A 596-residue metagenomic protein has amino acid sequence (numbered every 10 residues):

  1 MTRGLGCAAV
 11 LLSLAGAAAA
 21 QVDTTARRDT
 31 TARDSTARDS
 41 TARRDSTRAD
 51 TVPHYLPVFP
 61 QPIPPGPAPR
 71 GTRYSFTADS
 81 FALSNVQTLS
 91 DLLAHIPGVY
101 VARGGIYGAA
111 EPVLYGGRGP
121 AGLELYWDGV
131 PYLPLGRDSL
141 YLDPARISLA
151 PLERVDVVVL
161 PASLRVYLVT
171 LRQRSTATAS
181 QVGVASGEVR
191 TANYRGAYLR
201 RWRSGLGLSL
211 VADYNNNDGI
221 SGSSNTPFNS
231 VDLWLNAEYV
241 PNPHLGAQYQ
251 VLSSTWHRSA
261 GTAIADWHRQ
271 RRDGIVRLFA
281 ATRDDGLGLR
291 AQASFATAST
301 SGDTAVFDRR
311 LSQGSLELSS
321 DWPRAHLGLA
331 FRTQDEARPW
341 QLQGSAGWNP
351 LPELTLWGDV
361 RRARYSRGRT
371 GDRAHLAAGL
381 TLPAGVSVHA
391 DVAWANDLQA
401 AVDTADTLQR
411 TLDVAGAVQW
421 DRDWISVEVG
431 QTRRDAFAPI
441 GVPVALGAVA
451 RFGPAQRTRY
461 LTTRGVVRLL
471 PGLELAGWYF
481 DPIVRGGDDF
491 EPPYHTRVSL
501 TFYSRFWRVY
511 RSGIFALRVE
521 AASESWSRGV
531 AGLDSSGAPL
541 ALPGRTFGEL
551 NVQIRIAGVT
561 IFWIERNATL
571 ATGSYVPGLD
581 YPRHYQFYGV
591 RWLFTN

Functional and structural regions predicted by a protein language model:
T24, T30, S35, S40 (+7 more regions): Coil residues (strongly favoring Ser/Thr
R38-S84, R172-A177: N-terminal periplasmic "start-of-domain" segments of outer-membrane beta-barrel proteins
V52-G66, R73, S90-P131: Extracytoplasmic beta-strand/coil segments of soluble accessory domains associated with Gram-negative outer-membrane
L93, V155, V166-V169: Non-catalytic regulatory/gating segments with a bias toward low-complexity or hydrophobic composition
V130-V159: Short acidic/polar hinge/loop motifs at secondary-structure boundaries that mediate gating or recognition
Q173-L199, G219-G222: Short strand-turn segments of transmembrane beta-barrel domains in outer membranes, especially the first one or two
I220-S224, N242-S315, D335-Q343, V360-G368 (+2 more regions): Flexible loop and strand-edge segments within Gram-negative outer membrane beta-barrel domains
Q292-A296, F307-N596: Exposed, low-structure sequence patches enriched in small/polar residues
